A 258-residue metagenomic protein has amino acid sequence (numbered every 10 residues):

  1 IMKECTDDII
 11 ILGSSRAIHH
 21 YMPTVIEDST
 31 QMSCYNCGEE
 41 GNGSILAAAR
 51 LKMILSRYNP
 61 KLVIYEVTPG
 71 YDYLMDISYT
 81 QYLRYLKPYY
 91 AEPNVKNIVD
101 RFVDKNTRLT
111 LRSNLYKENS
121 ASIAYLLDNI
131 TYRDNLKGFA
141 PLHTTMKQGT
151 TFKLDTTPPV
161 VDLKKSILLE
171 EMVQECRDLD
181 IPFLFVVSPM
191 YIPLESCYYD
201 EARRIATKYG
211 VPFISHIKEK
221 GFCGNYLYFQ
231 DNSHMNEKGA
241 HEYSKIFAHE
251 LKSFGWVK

Functional and structural regions predicted by a protein language model:
I1-D8: N-terminal secretory targeting modules
I9-G13, M235: Short hydrophobic beta-strand that contains or immediately precedes a catalytic carboxylate
L12, R16-I98: Membrane-embedded segments
G41-I45, V160-L163, Y191-Y198: Acidic-and-aromatic substrate-binding clefts and catalytic sites of carbohydrate-active enzymes
T80-I181: Secreted/periplasmic serine-hydrolase-like ester/acetyl group-modifying domain
L184-K238: Extended hydrophobic/aromatic segments used for targeting, binding, or gating
D231-K258: Histidine-centered active-site loop/cap adjacent to the catalytic His in serine esterases/O-acetyl transfer systems
